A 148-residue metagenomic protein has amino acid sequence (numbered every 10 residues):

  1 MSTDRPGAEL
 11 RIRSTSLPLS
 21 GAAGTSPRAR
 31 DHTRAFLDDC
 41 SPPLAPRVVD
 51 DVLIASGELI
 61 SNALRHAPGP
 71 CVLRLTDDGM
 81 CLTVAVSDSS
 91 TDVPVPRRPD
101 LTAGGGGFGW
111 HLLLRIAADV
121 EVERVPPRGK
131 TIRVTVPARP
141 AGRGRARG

Functional and structural regions predicted by a protein language model:
M1-S20, L64-G148: Conserved beta-strand-loop-beta-strand hairpin that lines the nucleotide-binding pocket of ATP/GTP-utilizing enzymes
R11-D31, A35: Short beta-to-alpha transition helix within the HATPase_c
S26, P46-V49, W110: Short, structured helix-loop boundary elements
D31-G57: Conserved short strand/loop->alpha-helix "switch" segment adjacent to the catalytic nucleotide/phosphoryl-transfer site
A55, I60-R65: Short, well-structured hydrophobic secondary-structure segments
